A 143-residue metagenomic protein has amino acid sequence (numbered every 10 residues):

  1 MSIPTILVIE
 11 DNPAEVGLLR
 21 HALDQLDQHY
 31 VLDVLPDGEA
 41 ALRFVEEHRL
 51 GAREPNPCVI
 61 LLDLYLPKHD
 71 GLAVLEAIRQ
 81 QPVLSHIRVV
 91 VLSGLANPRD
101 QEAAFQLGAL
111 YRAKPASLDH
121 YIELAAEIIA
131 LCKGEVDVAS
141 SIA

Functional and structural regions predicted by a protein language model:
I3-L23: Conserved acidic segment of CheY-like receiver
V34-V59: Acidic, metal-coordinating helix/loop segments flanking the phosphotransfer/catalytic sites of two-component signaling
L62-D63, S93: Active-site residues of response regulator receiver
P67, N97: The feature encodes the CheY-like receiver
K68-H69, I78: Hydrophobic residue at a beta-alpha junction that N-caps the helix immediately following a catalytic beta-strand/loop
H86-A96: A short, hydrophobic beta-strand element within the central beta-sheet of small alpha/beta folds
A116-E127: C-terminal output helix
